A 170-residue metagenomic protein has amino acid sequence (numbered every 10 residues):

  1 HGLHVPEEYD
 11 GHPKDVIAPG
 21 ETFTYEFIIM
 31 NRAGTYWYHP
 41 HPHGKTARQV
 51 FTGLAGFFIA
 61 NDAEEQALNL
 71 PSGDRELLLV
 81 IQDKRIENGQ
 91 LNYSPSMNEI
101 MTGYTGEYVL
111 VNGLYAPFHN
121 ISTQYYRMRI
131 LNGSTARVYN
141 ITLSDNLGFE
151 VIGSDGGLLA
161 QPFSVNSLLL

Functional and structural regions predicted by a protein language model:
H1-L3, M30-R32, H43, N61-A63 (+5 more regions): Solvent-exposed coil/turn segments that connect beta secondary-structure elements in extracytoplasmic/periplasmic
G2-E7, G11-Q66, V165-L170: Extracellular/periplasmic metallocenter environments
V5-Y9, Y93-L170: Histidine- and aromatic-rich segments of cupredoxin/plastocyanin-like copper-binding domains
P19, M30-R32, V50, P71-G73 (+3 more regions): Solvent-exposed loop and beta-edge segments used for protein-protein assembly and interaction
T22-T24, D74-E76, A116, Y125-R127: Intrinsic-disorder/low-complexity, polar/charged segments enriched in Ser/Thr/Lys/Arg/Asp/Glu/Gln
P40, L79, I130: Divalent metal-coordination and catalytic microenvironments
N61-L77, N88: Low-complexity, Pro/Ser/Thr- and charge-rich linker/hinge segments at domain boundaries
L77-M97: Conserved, well-structured core segments that form or line functional sites
